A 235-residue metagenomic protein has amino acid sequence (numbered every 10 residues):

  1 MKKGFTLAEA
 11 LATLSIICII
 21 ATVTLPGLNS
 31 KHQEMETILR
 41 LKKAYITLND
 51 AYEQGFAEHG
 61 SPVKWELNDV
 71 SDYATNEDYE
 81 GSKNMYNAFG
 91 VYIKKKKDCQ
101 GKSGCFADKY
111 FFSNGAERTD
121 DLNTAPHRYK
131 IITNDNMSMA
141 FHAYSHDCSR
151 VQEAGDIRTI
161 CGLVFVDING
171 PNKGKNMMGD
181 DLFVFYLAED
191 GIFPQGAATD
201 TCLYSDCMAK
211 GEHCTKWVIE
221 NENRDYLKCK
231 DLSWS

Functional and structural regions predicted by a protein language model:
K2-Q33, R40: N-terminal single-pass transmembrane signal-anchor helix
I19, E36-T37, N49, M139 (+2 more regions): Residues in flexible loops and secondary-structure boundaries
K31, M35, L39-T47, A51: Membrane-proximal extracytoplasmic alpha-helices
N49-N68: Alpha-helix exit/C-cap motif
Y73-S235: Intrinsically disordered, low-complexity regions enriched in Pro/Ser/Thr/Gly and acidic residues
